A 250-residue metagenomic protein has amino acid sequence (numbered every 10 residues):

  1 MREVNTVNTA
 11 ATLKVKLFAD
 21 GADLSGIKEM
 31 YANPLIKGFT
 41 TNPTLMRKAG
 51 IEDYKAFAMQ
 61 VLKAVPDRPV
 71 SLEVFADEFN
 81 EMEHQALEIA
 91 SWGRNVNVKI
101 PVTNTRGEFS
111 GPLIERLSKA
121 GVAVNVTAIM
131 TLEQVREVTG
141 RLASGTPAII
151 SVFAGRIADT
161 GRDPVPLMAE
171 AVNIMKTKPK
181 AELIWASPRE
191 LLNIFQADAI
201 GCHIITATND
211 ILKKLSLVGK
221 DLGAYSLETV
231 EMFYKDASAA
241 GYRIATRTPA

Functional and structural regions predicted by a protein language model:
R2-T6, A10-K28, A32-I36, T40-A120 (+1 more regions): Active-site beta->alpha loop and helix N-cap motifs at the rims of alpha/beta catalytic domains
F39-T40, V126, T206, T246: A generic structural-conservation signal
E108, P112-E115, V122-K213, G219-A240: Catalytic alpha/beta core domains of metabolic enzymes, predominantly
K213-K214, P249: Sparse recognition of residues in long alpha-helices and their boundaries
I244-A250: C-terminal extensions of enzymes
